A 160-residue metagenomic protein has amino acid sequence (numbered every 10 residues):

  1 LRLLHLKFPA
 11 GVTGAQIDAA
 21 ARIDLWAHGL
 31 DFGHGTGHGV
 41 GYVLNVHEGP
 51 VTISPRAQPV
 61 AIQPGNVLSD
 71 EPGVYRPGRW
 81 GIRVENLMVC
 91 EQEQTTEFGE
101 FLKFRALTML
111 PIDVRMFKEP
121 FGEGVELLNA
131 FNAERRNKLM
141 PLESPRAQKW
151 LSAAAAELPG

Functional and structural regions predicted by a protein language model:
L1-G160: Active-site neighborhoods and metal-handling regions in enzymes and metal-associated proteins
